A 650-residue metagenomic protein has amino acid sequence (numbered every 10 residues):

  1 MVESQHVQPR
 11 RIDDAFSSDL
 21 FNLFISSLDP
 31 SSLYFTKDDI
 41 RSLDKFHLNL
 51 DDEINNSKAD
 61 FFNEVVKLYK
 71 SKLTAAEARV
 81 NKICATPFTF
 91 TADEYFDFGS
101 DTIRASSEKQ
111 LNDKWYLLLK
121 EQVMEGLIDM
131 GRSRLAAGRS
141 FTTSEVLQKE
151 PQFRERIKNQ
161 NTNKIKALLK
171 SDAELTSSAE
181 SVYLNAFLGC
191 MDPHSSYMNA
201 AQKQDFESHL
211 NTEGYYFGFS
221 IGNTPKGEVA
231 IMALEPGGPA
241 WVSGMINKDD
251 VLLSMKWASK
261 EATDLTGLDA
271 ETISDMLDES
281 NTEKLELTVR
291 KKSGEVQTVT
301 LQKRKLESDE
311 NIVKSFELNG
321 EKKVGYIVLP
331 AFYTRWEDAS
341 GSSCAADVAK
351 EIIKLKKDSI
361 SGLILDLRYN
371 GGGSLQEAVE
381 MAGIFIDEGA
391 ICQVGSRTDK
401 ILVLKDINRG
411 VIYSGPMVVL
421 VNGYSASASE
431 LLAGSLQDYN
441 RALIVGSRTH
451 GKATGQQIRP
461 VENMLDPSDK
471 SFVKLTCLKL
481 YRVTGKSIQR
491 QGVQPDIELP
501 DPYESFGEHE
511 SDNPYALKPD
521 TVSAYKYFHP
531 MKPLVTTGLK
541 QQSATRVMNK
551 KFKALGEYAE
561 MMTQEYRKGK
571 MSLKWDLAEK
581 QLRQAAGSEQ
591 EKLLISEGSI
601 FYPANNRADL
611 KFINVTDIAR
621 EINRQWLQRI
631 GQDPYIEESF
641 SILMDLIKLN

Functional and structural regions predicted by a protein language model:
M1-V7, K45-N49, Q160-K166, P330-Y333 (+1 more regions): Acidic/histidine-rich, surface-exposed loop or edge segments in extracytoplasmic proteins
V2-Q8, I12, F21-L33, L48-A59 (+19 more regions): Sec-exported extracytoplasmic/periplasmic mature domains
S4-I12, D172-S177, D192-G214, A230-V242 (+6 more regions): Cleft-lining beta-strand/loop regions that shape enzyme active-site pockets
R10, S26-S27, L48, K67-A78 (+3 more regions): PDZ/PDZ-like domain segments forming the peptide/carboxylate-binding groove, activating on the N-terminal beta-strands
I12-S18, I25-T102, L168-T224, K284-E286 (+3 more regions): Extended, small/polar residue-biased N-terminal targeting/export presequences and adjacent propeptide/linker tracts
D101, E125-R132, A136, E150-K164 (+1 more regions): Conserved functional hotspot residues or short segments at active or partner-binding sites across diverse domains
I128-S195: Long amphipathic alpha-helical scaffold segments
A428, N440, V445-S447, G451-E508: Polar, glycine-rich mid-to-C-terminal structural blocks that act as macromolecule-binding/assembly scaffolds
